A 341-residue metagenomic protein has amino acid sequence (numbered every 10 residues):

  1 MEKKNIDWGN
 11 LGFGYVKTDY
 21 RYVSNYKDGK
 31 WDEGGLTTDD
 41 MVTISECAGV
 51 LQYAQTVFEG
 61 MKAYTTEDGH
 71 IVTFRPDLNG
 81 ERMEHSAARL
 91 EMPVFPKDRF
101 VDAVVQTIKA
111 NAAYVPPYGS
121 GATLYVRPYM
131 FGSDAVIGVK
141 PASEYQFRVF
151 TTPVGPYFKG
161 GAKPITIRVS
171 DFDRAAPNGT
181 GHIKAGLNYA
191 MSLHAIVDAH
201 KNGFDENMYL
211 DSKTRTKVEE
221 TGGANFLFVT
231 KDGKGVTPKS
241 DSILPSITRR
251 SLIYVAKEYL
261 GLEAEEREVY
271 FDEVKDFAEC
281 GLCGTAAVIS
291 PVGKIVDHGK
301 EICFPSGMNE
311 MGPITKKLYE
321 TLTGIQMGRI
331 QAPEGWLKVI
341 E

Functional and structural regions predicted by a protein language model:
M1-T107, V136-E341: Helix-start/capping segments and mature chain N-termini
D98, T107-G121: Charged, gly/pro-rich active-site loop segments
A110, G132-S133: Intrinsically disordered, low-complexity linker/loop segments enriched in Gly/Pro and charged/polar residues
G119-R127, F131: Extended, Lys/Arg-enriched charged tracts that mediate electrostatic binding to polyanionic substrates
